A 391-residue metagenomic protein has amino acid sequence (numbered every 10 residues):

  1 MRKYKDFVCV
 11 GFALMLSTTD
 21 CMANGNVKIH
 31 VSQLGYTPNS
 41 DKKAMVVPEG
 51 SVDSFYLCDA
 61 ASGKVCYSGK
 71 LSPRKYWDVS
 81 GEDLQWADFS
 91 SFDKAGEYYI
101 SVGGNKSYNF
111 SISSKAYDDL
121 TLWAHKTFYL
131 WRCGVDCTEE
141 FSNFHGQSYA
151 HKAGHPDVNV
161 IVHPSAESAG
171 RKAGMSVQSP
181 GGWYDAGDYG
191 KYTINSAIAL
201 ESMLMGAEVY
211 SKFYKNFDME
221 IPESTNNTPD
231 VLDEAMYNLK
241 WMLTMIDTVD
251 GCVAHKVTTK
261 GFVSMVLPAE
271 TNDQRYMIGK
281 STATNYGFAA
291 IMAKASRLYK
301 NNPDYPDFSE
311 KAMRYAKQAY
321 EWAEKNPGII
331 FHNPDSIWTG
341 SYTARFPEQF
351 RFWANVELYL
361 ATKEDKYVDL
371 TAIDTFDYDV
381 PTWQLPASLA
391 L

Functional and structural regions predicted by a protein language model:
M1-V8: Bacterial N-terminal signal peptides that target proteins for export
C9-S17: Bacterial N-terminal signal peptides
T19-A23: Sec/Tat signal peptide C-region and signal peptidase I cleavage site
N24-K28, P38, V52-E82, D93-E97 (+2 more regions): Glycan-recognition and catalytic cores of secretory/periplasmic carbohydrate-active enzymes
K28-G50: Contiguous beta-strand segments within globular domains
A87-F92: Short, hydrophobic beta-strand segments
